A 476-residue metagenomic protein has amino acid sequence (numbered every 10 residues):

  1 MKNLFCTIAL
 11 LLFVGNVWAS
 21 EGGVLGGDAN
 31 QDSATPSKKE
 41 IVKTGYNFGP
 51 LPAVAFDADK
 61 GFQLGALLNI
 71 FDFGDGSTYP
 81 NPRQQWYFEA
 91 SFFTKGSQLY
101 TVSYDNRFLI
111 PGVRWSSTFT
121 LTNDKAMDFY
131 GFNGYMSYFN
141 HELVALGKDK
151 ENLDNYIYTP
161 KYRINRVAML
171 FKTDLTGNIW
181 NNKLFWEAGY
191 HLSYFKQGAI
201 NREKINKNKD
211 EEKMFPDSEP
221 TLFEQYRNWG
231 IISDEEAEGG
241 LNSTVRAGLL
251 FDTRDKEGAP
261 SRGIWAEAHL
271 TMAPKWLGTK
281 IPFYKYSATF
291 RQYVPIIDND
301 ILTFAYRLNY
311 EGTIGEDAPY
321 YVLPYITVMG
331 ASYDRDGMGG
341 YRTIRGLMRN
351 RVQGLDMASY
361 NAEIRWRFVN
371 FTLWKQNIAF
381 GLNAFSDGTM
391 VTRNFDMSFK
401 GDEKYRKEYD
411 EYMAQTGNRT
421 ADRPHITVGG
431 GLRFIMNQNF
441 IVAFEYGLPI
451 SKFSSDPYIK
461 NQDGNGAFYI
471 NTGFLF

Functional and structural regions predicted by a protein language model:
S20, P36-Y46, G74-R83, L109-W115 (+9 more regions): Short loop/turn motifs that connect adjacent beta-strands in outer-membrane beta-barrel proteins
E21-S37, T118-T120, M127-N299: Transmembrane beta-strand segments of outer-membrane beta-barrel domains in Gram-negative and organellar OMPs
Y46-F48, K60-L64, P82-Q84, G96-Y100 (+8 more regions): Residues that define the transmembrane beta-barrel architecture of outer-membrane proteins
V54, A66-I70, W86-F92, S117-K125 (+13 more regions): Transmembrane beta-barrel strands of outer-membrane/channel proteins
S77, A90-M169, Y306-M338, F453-N461: Outer-membrane beta-barrel translocator/channel fold
Y79-N81, L99-V102, M127-M136, G198-I205 (+6 more regions): Outer-membrane beta-barrel translocator domains and adjoining extracellular loop/strand segments of Gram-negative
E235, V245-G248, K256-W374, T392-N394 (+2 more regions): C-terminal outer-membrane beta-barrel translocator/porin domains of Gram-negative envelope proteins and their
F434, Q462-F476: Outer-membrane beta-barrel "beta-signal"
